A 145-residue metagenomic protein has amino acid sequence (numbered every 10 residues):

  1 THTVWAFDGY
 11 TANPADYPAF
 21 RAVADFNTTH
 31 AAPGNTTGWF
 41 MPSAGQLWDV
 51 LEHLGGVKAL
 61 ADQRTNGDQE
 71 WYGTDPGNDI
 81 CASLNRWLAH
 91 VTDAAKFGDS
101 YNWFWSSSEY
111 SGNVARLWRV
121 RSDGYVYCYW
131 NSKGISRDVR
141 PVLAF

Functional and structural regions predicted by a protein language model:
T1-F40, A44-A59: Short aromatic-cysteine micro-motif
A44-W48, H53-F145: C-terminal, surface-exposed recognition/capping segments
